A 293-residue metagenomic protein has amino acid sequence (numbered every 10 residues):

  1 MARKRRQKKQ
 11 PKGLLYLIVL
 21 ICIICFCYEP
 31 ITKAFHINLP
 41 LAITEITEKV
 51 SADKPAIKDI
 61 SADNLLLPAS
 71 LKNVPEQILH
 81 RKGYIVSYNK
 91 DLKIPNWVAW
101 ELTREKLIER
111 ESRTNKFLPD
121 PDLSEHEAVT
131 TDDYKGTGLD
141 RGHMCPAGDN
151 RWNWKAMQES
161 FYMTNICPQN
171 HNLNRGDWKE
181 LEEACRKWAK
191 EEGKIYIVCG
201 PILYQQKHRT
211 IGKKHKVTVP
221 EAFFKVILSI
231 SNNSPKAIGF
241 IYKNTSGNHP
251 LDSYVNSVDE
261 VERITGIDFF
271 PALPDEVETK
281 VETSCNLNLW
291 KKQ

Functional and structural regions predicted by a protein language model:
A2-Q293: Domain-level detector for secreted/extracellular nuclease and nuclease-toxin modules, and for the ENPP-like C-terminal
